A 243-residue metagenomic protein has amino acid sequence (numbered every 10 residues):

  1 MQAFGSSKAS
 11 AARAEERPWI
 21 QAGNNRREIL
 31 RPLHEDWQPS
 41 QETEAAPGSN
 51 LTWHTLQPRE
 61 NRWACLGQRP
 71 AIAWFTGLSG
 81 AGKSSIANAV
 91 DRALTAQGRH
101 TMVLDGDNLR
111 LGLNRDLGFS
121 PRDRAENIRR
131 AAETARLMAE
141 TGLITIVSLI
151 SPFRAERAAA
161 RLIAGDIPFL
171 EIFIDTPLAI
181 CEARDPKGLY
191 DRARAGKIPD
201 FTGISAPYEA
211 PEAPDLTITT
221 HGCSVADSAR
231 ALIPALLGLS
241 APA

Functional and structural regions predicted by a protein language model:
Q2-F4, N25-I72: Extreme N-terminal, non-catalytic leader segments that precede Walker-type/kinase nucleotide-binding cores
Q2-R17, Q21: Extreme N-terminal basic, low-complexity initiation segments that serve as generic localization/processing leaders
P18, D175-A231, G238-A243: Small-molecule kinase domains that catalyze NTP-dependent phosphoryl transfer to phosphate-bearing small molecules
F75: Hydrophobic anchor at the beta1->P-loop junction of P-loop NTPases
S79: The conserved Walker
K83: Conserved lysine of the Walker
N88-R136: Conserved substrate/cofactor phosphate-moiety recognition/catalytic segment in nucleotide-dependent phosphotransferases
G112-F119, A135-A193: ATP-dependent NMP and nucleoside kinases share a basic, alpha-helical "lid"
